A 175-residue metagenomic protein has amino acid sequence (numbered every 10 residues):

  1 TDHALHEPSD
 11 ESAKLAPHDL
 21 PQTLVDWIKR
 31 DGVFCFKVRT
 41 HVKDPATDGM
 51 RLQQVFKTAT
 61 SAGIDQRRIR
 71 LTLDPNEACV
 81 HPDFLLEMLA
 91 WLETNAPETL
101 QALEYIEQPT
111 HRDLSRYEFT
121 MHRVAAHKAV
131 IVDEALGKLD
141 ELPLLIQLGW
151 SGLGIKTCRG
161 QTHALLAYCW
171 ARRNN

Functional and structural regions predicted by a protein language model:
T1-Q22, R39-V42, I131: Active-site mouth loops of central-metabolism enzymes
S9-K29, E87-W91, G137-L145: Short, acidic/polar
W27, C35-V38: Structured, charged N-terminal subsegments at the starts of enzyme catalytic cores and at intra-chain domain/subunit
V38-N175: Catalytic core of soluble alpha/beta enzymes
